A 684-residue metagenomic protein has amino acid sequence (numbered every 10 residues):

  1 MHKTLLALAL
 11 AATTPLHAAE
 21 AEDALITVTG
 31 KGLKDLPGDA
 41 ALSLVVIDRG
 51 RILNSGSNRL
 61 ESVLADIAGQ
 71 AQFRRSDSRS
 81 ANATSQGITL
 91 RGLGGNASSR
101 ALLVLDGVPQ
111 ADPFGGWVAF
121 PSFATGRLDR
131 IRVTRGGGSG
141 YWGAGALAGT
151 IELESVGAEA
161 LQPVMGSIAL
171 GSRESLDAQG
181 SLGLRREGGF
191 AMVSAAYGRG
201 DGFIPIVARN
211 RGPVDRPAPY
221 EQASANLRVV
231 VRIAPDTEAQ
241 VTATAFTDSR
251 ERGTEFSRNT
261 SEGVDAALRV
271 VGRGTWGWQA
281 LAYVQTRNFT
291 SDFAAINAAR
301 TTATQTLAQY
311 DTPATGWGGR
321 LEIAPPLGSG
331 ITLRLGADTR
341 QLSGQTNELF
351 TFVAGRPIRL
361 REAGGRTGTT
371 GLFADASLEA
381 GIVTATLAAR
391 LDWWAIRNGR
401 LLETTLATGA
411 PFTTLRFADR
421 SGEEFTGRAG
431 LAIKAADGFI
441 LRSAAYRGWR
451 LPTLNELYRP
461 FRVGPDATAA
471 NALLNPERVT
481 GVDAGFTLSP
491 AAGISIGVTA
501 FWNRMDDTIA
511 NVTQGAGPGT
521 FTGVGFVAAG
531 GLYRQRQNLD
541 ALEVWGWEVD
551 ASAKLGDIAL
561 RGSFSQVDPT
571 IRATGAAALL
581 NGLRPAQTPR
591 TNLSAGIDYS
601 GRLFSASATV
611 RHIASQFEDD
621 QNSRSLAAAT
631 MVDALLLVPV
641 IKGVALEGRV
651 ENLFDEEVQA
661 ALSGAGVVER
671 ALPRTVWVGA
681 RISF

Functional and structural regions predicted by a protein language model:
E61, A65-V108: Extracytoplasmic beta-strand/coil segments of soluble accessory domains associated with Gram-negative outer-membrane
V108-R135, P217: Short acidic/polar hinge/loop motifs at secondary-structure boundaries that mediate gating or recognition
S139-G140, E152, E159-L161, M165-A169 (+2 more regions): Periplasmic-side early beta-strands and strand-to-turn transitions of outer-membrane beta-barrels
G200-I206, R216-Q222, R232, D236-W278 (+5 more regions): Flexible loop and strand-edge segments within Gram-negative outer membrane beta-barrel domains
A218, Y310-I323, G365-F373, A469-N475 (+5 more regions): Outer membrane beta-barrel strand-and-loop segments of large Gram-negative receptors, especially TonB-dependent
T286-T290, S343-F352, W393-P411, D419 (+5 more regions): Surface-exposed extracellular loop regions of Gram-negative outer-membrane beta-barrel proteins, predominantly
S329, E379-A385, S495-G497, F501-M505 (+4 more regions): Gram-negative outer-membrane beta-barrel transporters
T332-A436, L451: Signature of Gram-negative outer-membrane beta-barrel scaffolds
